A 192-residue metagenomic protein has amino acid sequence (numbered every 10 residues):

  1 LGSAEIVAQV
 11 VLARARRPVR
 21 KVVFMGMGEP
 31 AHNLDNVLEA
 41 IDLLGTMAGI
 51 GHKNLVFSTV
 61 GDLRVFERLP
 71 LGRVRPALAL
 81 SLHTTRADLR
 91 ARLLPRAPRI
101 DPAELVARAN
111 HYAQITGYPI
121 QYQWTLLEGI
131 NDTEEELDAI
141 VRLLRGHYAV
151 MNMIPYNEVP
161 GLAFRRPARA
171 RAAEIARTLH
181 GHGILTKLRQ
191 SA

Functional and structural regions predicted by a protein language model:
L1-P76, R86-D88, E104-H111: Conserved Radical SAM active-site core
E5, H32, N36, R96-D101 (+2 more regions): Alpha-helix N-cap and loop-to-helix initiation/capping positions
R20-V22, L55-F57, L78-L80, I120-W124 (+2 more regions): Hydrophobic faces of well-ordered beta-strands that scaffold small-molecule active sites in alpha/beta enzyme cores
G28-A31, D62-F66, R75-R99, Y118-N131 (+1 more regions): Conserved radical SAM core fold
A40, L71-V74, R96-A97, A139-R142: Short, solvent-exposed amphipathic alpha-helical segments in soluble enzyme and RNA/protein-processing domains
M47-I50, S81-T84, P102-A107, G146-V150 (+1 more regions): Glycine-rich loops and low-complexity Gly/Arg-rich segments that provide flexible linkers or classic glycine-based
N110-Y118, L126-A192: Auxiliary Fe-S-binding modules of radical SAM enzymes
